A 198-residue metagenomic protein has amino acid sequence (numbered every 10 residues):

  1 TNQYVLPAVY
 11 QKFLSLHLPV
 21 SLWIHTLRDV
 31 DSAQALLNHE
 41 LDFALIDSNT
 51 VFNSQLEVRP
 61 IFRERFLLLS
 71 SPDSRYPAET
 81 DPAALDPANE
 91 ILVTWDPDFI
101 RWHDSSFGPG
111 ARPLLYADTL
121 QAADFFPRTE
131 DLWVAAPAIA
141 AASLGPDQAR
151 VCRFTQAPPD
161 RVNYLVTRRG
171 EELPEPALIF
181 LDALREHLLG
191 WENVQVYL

Functional and structural regions predicted by a protein language model:
T1-F52: Central regulatory/effector-binding core of bacterial HTH transcription factors
L14, T50, E57-P60, D81-A83 (+2 more regions): Short secondary-structure boundary/capping segments
S15, R101, S105, A138-Q148 (+1 more regions): C-terminal effector-binding regulatory domain of bacterial HTH transcription factors
R28, S32, L37-E40, D47 (+1 more regions): Hydrophobic hinge/microswitch elements
D47, Y76, A83-G110, L173-A177 (+3 more regions): Secondary-structure junction motif
F52-E64, S143-F154, R161: Ligand-binding "clamshell"
Q55-T94: Flexible hinge/capping segments at coil-to-helix
L67-L69, W133, Y164-V166: Residues embedded in well-ordered beta-strands
